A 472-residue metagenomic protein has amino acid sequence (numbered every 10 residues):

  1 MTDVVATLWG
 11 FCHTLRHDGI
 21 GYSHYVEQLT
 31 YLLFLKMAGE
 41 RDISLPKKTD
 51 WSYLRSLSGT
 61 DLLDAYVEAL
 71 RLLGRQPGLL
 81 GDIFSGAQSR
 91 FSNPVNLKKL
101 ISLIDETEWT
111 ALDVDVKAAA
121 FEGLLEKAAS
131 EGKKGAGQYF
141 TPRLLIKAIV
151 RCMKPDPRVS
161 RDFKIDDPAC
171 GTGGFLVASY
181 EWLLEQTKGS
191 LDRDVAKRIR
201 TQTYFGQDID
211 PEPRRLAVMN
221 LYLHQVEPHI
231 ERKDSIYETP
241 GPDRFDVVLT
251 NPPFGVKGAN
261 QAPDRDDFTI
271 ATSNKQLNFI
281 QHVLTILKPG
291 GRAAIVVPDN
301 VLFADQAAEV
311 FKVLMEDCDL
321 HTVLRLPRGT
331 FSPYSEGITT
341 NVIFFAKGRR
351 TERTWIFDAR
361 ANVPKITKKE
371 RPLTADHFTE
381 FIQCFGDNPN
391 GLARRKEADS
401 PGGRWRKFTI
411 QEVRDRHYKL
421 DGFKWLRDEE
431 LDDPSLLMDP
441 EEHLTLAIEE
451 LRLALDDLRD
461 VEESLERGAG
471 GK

Functional and structural regions predicted by a protein language model:
M1-R161, H229-T239, R325-F331, E352-T367 (+1 more regions): Non-catalytic, mostly N-terminal accessory regions of nucleic-acid modification and defense proteins
H24, V116, F175, I209 (+4 more regions): Generic hydrophobic secondary-structure packing signal
L33-A38, W109, L125-A129, L184 (+6 more regions): Non-catalytic alpha-helical coupling and interface elements of nucleotide-dependent molecular machines and regulators
T110, A169, G206-D208, T269-S273 (+3 more regions): Hydrophobic alpha-helical scaffolding
T141-T250, G255-K257, A262-D266, A271-S273 (+6 more regions): Conserved S-adenosyl-L-methionine
Y237-F245, G255-V413: Signature of N6-adenine DNA methyltransferases within the class I
